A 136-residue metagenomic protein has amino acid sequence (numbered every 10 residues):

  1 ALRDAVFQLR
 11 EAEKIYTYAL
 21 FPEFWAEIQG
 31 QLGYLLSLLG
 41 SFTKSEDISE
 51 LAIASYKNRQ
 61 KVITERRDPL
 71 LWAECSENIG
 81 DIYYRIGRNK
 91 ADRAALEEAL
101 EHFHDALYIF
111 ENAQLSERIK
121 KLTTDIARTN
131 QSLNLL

Functional and structural regions predicted by a protein language model:
A1-D4, S37-L51, R67, R85-E98 (+1 more regions): Short coil/turn connectors between adjacent alpha-helices in alpha-solenoid helical repeat scaffolds
D4, E11, E27, L51-A54 (+5 more regions): Charged, amphipathic alpha-helical oligomerization/scaffolding segments
A5, W25, L32, A52 (+6 more regions): Residues that mark the junctions of alpha-helical repeat units in TPR/alpha-solenoid scaffolds
A12-W25, F42, R59-W72, F110-I119: Flexible helix-coil transition and linker loops at the boundaries of alpha-helical arrays
E23-L38, L70-R85, E117-S132: Conserved alpha-helical positions within TPR/SEL1-like repeat arrays
L100-E101, D105-L136: C-terminal non-catalytic interaction modules
